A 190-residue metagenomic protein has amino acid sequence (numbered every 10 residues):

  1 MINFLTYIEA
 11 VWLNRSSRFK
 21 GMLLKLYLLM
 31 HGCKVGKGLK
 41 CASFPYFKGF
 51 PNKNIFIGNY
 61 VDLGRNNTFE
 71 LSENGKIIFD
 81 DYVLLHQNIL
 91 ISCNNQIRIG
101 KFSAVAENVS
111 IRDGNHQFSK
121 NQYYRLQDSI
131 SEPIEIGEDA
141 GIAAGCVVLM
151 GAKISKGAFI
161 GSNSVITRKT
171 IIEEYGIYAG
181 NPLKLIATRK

Functional and structural regions predicted by a protein language model:
M1-R112, P133-D139, C146-V148, K156 (+2 more regions): Domain-scale signature associated with acetyltransferase and cell-envelope carbohydrate enzymes
L71-S72, S129, S164: Alpha-helix termini
V109, H116, K153, S164-V165 (+1 more regions): Flexible glycine-rich beta->alpha loop in the catalytic core of nucleotide-sugar glycosyltransferases
G114-N115, Q127: Flexible, gly/pro- and Lys/Arg-enriched active-site loops
N115-H116, N121-Q122, T170-I171, R189: Conserved catalytic-core motifs of eukaryotic protein kinase domains, centered on the activation segment
Y123-G137: Glycine-rich NAD(P)-binding loop of Rossmann-like domains
V147-L149, S155, F159, V165-T167: A generic "structured core" feature
